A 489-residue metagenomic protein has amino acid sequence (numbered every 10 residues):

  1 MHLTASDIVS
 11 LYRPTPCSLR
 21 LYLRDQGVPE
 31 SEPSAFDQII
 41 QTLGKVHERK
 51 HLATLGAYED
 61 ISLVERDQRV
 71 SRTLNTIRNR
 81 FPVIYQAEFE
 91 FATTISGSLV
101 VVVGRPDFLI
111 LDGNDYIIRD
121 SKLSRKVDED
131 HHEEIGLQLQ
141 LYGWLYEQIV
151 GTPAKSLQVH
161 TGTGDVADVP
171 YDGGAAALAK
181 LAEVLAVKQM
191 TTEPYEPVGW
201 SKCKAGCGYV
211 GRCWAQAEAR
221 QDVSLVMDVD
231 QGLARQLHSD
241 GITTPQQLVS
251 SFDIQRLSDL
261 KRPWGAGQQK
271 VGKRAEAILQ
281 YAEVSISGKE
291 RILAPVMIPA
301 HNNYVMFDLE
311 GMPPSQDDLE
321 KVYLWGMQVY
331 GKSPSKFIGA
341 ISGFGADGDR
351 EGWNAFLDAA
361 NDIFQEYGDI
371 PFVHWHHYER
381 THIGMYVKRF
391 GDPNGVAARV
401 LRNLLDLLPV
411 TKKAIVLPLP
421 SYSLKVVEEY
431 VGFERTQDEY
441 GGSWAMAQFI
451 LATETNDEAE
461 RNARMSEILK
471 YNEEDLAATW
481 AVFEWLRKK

Functional and structural regions predicted by a protein language model:
M1-N114: Metal-dependent nuclease catalytic cores that hydrolyze phosphodiester bonds in DNA/RNA, characterized by
R20, V210, Y378: Cys/His-rich metal-chelating microdomains
E48, L52, G56, G143 (+2 more regions): Short, amphipathic alpha-helical segments that act as regulatory/interfacial helices in nucleotide-processing proteins
D67-S71, S250-I254, W264, E439-L451: Short linear loop/turn motifs
P82-A182, K321-V322, G326, G331 (+1 more regions): Mg2+/Mn2+-dependent nuclease catalytic core
D112, Y116-I118, K122-S124, M297-T479 (+1 more regions): Structural signature of nuclease core domains in nucleic-acid processing machines
K126-E133, L145-E218, I363-E366, Y386-R402 (+5 more regions): Metal-dependent nuclease catalytic regions and adjoining charged, substrate-binding loops involved in nucleic-acid end
C213-V329, I338-G339, D349: C-terminal extensions
